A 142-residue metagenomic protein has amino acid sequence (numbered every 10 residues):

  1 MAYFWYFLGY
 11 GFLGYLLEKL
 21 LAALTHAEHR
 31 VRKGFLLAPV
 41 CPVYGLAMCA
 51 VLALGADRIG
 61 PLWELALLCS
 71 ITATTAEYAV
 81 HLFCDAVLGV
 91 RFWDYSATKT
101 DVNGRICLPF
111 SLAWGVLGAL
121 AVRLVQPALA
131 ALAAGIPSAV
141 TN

Functional and structural regions predicted by a protein language model:
M1-N142: Aromatic-rich, lipid-facing transmembrane alpha helices and their immediate juxtamembrane interface loops in integral
